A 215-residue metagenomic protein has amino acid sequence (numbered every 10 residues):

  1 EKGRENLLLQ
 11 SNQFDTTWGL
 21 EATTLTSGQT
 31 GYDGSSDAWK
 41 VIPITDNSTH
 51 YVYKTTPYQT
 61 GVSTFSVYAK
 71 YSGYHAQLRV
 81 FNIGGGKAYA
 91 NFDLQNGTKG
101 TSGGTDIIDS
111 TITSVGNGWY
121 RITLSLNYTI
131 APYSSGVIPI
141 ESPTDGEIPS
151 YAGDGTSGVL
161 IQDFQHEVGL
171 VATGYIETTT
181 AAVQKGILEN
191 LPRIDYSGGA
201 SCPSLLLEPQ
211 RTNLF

Functional and structural regions predicted by a protein language model:
E1-F215: Extracellular and organelle-lumenal recognition/adhesion modules and their flexible linkers in secreted
